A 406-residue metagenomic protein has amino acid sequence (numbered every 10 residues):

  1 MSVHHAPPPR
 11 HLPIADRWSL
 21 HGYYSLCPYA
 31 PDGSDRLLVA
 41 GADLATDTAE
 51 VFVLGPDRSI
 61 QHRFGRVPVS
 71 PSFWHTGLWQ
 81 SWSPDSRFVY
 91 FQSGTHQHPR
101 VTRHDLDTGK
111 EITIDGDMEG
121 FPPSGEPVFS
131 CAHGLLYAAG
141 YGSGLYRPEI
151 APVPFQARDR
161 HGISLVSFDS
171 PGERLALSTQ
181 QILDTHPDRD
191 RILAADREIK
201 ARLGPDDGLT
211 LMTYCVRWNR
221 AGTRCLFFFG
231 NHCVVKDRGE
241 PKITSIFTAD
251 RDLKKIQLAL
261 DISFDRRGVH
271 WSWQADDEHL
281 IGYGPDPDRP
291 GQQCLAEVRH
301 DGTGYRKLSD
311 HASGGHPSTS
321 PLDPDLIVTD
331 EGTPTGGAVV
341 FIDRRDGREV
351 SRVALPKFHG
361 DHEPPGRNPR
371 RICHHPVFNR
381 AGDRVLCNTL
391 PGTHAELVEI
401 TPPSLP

Functional and structural regions predicted by a protein language model:
R10-S19, F64-F73, G172-G208, L260-R266 (+1 more regions): Surface-exposed loop and turn segments in beta-propeller and other repeat-based domains that flank or scaffold
H11-A49, V216, T393: Beta-strand-rich domains and repeat architectures in extracellular enzymes and scaffolds, especially beta-propellers
H21-L26, T48-P99: Blade-loop segments of beta-propeller domains
A40-T48, G94, S130-R160, R202-L203 (+4 more regions): Short, conserved, GDST-rich strand-edge loop motifs in beta-rich repeat architectures
F73-W79, Q92-G162, L175-G208: Asp-box/WD-like beta-propeller blade repeats and closely related beta-sheet repeat scaffolds
S263-R267, R306-S318, R348-F378: Conserved blade-ending motifs and adjacent loop-strand segments that build the rim/top face of beta-propeller domains
P290-Q293, L308-S351: Loop/turn-rich, solvent-exposed surfaces of beta-rich toroidal or solenoidal domains
I372-P406: Blade-level signature of beta-propeller repeat domains, shared across WD40, Kelch, NHL, RCC1 and BNR/Asp-box propellers
